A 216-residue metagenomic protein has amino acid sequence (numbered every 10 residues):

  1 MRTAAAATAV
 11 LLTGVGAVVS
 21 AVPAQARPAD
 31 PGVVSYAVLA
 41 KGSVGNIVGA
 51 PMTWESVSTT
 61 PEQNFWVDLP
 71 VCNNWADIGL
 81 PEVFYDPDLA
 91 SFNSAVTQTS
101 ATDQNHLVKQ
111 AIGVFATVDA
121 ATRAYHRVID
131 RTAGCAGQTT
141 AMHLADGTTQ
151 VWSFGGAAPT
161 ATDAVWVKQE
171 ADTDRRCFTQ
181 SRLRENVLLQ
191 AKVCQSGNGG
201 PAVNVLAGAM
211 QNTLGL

Functional and structural regions predicted by a protein language model:
M1-A26: Secretory targeting and sorting signals
Q25-T97: N-terminal "mature-domain start" segment
P51-T53, S58-P61, W66, D130-R175: Short Gly/Thr-rich strand-loop-strand
N93-S100, R176-R184: Short, surface-exposed beta-strand/loop micro-motifs that present aromatic residues
S94-Y125: A short acidic-to-branched-hydrophobic micro-motif
H106-K109, T173-T179: Short, surface-exposed coil-to-beta transition loops
V108-A111, R182-Q195: Short, well-ordered beta-strand elements
K192-L216: Surface-exposed amphipathic alpha-helical segments
